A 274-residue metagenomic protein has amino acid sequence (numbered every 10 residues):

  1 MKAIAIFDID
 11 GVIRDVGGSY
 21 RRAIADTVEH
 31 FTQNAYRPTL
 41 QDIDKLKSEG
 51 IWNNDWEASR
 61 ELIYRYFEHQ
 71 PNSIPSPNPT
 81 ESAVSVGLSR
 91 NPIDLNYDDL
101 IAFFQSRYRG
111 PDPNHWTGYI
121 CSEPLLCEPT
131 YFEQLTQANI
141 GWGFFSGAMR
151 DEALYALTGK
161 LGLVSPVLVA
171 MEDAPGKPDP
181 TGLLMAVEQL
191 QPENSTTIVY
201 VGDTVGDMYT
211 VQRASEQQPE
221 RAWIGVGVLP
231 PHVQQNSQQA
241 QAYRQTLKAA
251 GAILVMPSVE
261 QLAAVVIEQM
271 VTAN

Functional and structural regions predicted by a protein language model:
M1-A3, I140-G141, T196-T197: Short coil/turn segments at beta-strand junctions that form active-site/ligand-binding loops
M1-D44, I51, E57: Active-site neighborhood of HAD-like aspartate-dependent phosphohydrolases
M1-F7, E61, E68-F103, I267-N274: Non-catalytic pre-domain segments flanking phosphatase-related domains
I6, A102-F144, A148-L154: Short, acidic loop-to-helix structural element flanking the phosphoryl-transfer center in phosphate-processing enzymes
R21-A25, E29, W56-R60, Y64 (+3 more regions): An amphipathic alpha-helix signature
G143, G147-V199, T204-W223: Substrate-recognition "cap/lid" segment bordering the active-site pocket of phosphatases
Y200-L254: Acidic, Mg2+-coordinating phosphoryl-transfer loop and its flanking beta/alpha structural elements, shared across
I253-L262: Short acidic-hydrophobic, aromatic-tinged amphipathic segments that line or gate anion-handling sites
